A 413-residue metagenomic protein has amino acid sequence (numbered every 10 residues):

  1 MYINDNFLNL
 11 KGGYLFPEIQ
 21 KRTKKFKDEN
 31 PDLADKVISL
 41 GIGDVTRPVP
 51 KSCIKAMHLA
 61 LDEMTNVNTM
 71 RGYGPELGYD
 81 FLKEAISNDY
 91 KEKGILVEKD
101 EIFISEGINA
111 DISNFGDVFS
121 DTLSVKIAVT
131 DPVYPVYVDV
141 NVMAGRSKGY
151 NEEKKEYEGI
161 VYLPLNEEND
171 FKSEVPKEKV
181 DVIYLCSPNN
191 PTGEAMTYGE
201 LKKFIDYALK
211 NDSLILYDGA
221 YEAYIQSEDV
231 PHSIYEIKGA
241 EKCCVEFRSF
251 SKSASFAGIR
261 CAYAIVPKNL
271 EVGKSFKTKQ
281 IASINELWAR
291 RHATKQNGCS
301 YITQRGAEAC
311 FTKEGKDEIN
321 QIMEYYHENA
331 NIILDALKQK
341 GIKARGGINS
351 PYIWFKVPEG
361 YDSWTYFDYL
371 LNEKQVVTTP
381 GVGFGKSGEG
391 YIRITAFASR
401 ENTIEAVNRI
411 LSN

Functional and structural regions predicted by a protein language model:
Y2-G107, C310-K313: N-terminal small-domain helix-loop-helix segment of the aminotransferase-like
P48, Y326-H327, K340-E373: Conserved PLP-binding catalytic core of the aspartate aminotransferase-like
V67-A208, E222-I237: Conserved core of the PLP fold type I
N88, E92-L96, G360-Y361, T365 (+2 more regions): PLP-dependent enzyme catalytic core of the Aspartate aminotransferase-like
S124-V125, K210-L214, E241-K242: A short helix->loop->beta-strand "cap" motif at the edges of active sites that frequently abuts
V133, Y301-Q304, E308, M323-L334 (+2 more regions): Conserved glycine-rich beta-strand-loop-beta hairpin in the small C-terminal domain of fold type I
E153, E236-E324, N331, D335: Conserved core segment of the aminotransferase class I/II
